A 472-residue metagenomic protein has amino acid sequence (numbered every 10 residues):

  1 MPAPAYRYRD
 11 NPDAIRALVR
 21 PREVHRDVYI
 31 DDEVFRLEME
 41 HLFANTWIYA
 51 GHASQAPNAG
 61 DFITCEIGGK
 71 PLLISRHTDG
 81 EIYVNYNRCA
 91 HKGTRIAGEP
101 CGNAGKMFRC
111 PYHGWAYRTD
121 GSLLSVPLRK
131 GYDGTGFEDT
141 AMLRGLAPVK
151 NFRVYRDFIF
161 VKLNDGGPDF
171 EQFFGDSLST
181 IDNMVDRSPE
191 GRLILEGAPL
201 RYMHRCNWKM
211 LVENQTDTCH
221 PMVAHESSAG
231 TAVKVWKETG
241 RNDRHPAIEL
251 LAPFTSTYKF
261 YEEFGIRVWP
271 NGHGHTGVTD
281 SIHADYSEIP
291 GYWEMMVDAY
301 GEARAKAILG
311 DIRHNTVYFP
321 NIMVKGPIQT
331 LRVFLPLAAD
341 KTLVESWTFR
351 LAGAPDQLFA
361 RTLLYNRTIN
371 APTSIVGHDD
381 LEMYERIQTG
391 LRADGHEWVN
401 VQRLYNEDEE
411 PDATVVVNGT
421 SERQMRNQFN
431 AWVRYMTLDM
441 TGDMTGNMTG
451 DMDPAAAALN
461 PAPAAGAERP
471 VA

Functional and structural regions predicted by a protein language model:
M1-A3, R20-R22, M444-M452: Non-catalytic, topology-defining segments of multipass membrane proteins
M1-I15: General detector of N-terminal leader/presequence modules that precede the first folded domain
N11-R26: Short, contiguous pre-domain boundary segments
D27-V28, D32-F43, I48-G68: Glycine/alanine-rich phosphate-binding loops at beta-alpha junctions
F43-W47, T94, H220: Generic structural signal for secondary-structure transition and capping sites
A44-P57, G131-G136, I312-Y318: Short Pro/Gly-enriched beta-strand edge/turn motifs at strand-loop
Q55-L178, N447: Rieske [2Fe-2S] iron-sulfur-binding domain
E81, K150-A472: C-terminal catalytic domain of Rieske-type non-heme iron oxygenases
